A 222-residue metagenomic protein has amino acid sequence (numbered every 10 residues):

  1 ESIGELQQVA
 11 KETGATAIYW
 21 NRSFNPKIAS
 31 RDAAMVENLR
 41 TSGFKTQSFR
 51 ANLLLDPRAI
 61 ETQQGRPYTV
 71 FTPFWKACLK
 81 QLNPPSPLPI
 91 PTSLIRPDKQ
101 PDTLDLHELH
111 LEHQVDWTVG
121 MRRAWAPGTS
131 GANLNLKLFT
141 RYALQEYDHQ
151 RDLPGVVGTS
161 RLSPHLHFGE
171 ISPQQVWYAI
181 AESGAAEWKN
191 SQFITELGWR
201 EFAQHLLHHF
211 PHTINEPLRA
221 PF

Functional and structural regions predicted by a protein language model:
E1-P85, K189: Trp/Phe/Arg-rich N-terminal binding region typifying the photolyase-homology
G65-P221: Glycine/tryptophan-enriched, flexible segments
